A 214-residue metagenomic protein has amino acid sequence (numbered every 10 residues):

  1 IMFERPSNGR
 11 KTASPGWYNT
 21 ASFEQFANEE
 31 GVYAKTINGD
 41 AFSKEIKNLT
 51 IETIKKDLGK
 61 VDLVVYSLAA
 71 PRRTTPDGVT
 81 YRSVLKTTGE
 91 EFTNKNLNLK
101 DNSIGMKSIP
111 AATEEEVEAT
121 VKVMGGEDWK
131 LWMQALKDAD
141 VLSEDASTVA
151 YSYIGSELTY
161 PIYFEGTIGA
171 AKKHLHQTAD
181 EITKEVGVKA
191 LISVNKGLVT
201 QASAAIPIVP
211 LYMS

Functional and structural regions predicted by a protein language model:
M2-P6, V65-P71, A150-I154: Short loop/turn segments at strand-loop or loop-helix junctions that form parts of catalytic or ligand-binding pockets
M2-Y33: Glycine-rich phosphate-binding loop and adjoining beta1-alpha1-beta2 segment of Rossmann-like nucleotide-binding folds
N8-T12, K86-V188, V194-S214: Catalytic loop of short-chain dehydrogenase/reductase
A13-P15, I51, G78-S83: "Short basic amphipathic alpha-helical interaction patches in structured regions
V32, L49-G78: A glycine-rich helix->loop->beta "capping" turn within Rossmann-like NAD(P)(H)-dependent oxidoreductase domains
Y33-K35, K189-L191: Conserved beta-strand segments of alpha/beta enzyme cores
G39-A41, Y66-Y81, T87-S108: Conserved NAD(P)H cofactor-binding loop of Rossmann-fold oxidoreductase domains
G39-T50, G126: The beta1-alpha1 cofactor-binding region of Rossmann-like NAD(H)/NADP(H)-dependent oxidoreductases
